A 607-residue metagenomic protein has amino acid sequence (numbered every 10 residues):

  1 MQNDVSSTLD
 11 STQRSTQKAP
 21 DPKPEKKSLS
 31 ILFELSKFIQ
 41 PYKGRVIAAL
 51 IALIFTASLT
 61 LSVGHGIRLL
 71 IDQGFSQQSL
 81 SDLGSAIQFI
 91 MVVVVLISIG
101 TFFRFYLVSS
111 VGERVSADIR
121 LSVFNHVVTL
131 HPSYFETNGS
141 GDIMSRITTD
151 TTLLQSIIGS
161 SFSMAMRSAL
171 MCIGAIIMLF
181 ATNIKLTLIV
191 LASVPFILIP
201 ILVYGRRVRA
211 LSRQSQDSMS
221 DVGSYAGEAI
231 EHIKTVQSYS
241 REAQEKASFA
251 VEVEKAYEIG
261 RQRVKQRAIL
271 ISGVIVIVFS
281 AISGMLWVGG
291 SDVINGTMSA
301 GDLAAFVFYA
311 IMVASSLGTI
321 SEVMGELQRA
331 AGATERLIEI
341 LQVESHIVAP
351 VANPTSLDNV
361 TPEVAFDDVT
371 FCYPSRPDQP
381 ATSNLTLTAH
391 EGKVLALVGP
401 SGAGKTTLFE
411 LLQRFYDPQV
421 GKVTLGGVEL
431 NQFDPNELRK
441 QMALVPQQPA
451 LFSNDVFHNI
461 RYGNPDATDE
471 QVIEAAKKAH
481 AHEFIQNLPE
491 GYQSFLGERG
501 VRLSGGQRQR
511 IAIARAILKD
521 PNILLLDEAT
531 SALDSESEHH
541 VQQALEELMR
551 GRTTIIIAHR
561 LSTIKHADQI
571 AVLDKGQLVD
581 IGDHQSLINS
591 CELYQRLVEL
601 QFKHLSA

Functional and structural regions predicted by a protein language model:
M1-L59, F75-F89, R104-V108, G112 (+9 more regions): Membrane-integrated ABC transporters
S30-I31, I39, R104, V108-G112 (+2 more regions): Juxtamembrane loop-to-helix connectors within ABC transporter transmembrane domains
P41, R45-T56, L96, S163-Q214 (+1 more regions): Transmembrane helices of ABC transporter permease
V46-G100, L107, F180-K185, S283 (+1 more regions): Transmembrane helix-loop-helix hairpins at lipid-water interfaces of multipass membrane proteins, especially the type-1
F89-T101, V194-I201, R267-A281, A300-E322: Hydrophobic alpha-helical segments in the permease module
P132-S133, T149-I158, F162, M166 (+7 more regions): An intracellular "coupling" helix at the cytosolic face of ABC transporter transmembrane type-1 domains
S218, R241, K265, V313-Q342: Cytosolic ends of transmembrane helices, especially the final helix of ABC transmembrane type-1 domains
L357-A607: ABC-type nucleotide-binding domain
